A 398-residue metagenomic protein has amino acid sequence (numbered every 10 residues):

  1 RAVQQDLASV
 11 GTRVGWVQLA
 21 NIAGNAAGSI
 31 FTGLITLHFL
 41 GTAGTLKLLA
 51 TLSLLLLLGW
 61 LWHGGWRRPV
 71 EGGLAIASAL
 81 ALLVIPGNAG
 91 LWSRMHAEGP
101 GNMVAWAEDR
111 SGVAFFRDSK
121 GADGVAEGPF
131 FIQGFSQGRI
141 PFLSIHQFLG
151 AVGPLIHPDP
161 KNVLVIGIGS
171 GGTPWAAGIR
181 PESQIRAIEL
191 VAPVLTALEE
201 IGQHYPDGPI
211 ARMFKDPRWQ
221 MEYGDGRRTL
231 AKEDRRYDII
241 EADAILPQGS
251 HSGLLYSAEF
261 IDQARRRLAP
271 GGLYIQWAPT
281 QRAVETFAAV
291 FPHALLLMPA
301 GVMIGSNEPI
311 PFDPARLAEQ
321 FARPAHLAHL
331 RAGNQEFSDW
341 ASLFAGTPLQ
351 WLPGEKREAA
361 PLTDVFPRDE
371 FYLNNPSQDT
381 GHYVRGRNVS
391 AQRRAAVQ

Functional and structural regions predicted by a protein language model:
R1-D6: Intracellular juxtamembrane helix-capping segments at the cytosolic ends of symmetry-related transmembrane helices
L7-V17: Loop-to-transmembrane helix entry/capping segments in MFS-fold secondary transporters and related SLC/MFSD carriers
G15-W62: Membrane-embedded alpha-helical segments of integral membrane proteins
V17, F131-Q137, I245-S250: Glycine- and acidic
G41, Q133-G134, G167, S257: Residue-level detector of functionally special positions within alpha-helical transmembrane segments of multi-pass
G65-L164, E200-D207, F214-P217, D225-D234 (+1 more regions): Soluble small-group transferase modules, centered on the S-adenosyl donor enzyme superfamily
F142-V284, A289-F291, L297-P299: The AdoMet/dcAdoMet-binding core of the Class I SAM-like
